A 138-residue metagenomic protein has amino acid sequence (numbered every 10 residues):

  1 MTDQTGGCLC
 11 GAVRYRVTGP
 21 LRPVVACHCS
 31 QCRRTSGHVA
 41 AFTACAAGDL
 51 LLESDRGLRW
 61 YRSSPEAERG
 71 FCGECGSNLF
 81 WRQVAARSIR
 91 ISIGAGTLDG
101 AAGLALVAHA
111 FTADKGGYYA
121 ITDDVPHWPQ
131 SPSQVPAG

Functional and structural regions predicted by a protein language model:
M1-G138: A short Gly-Trp-Pro
